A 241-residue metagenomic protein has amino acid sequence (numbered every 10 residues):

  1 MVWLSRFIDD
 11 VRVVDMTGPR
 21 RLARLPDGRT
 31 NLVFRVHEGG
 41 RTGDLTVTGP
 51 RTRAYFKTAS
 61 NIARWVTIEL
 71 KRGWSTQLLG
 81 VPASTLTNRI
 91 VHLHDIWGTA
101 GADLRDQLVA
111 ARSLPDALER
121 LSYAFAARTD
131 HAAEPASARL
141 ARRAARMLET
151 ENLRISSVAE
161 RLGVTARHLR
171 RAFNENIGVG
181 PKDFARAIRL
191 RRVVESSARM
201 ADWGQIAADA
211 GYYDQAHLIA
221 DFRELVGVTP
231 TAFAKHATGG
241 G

Functional and structural regions predicted by a protein language model:
M1-A166, N176-P181, E195-A198, D202-Y213 (+1 more regions): Alpha-helical bundle regulatory/interaction domains
F173, A185, F222-R223, A234: DNA major-groove recognition helix of helix-turn-helix
R192, H217-L218, E224: Hydrophobic side chains within alpha-helical segments
